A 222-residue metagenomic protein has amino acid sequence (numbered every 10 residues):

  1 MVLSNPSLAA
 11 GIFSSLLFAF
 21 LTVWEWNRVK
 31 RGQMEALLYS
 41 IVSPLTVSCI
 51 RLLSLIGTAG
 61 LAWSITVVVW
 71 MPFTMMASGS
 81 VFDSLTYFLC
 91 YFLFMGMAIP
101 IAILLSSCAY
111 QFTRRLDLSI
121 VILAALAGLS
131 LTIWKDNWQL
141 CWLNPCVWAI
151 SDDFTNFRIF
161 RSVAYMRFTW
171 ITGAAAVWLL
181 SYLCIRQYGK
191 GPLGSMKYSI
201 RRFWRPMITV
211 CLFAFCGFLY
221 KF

Functional and structural regions predicted by a protein language model:
N5-K30: Long, hydrophobic alpha-helical segments
L21-E25, A174-Y188, C216-K221: Alpha-helical transmembrane segments
L21-T58: Helix-loop-helix units of permease transmembrane domains in multi-pass membrane transporters, especially ABC
N27-K30, M34, V69, F73-V81 (+3 more regions): Membrane-interfacial segments
L38-T46, Q187-F203: Membrane-interfacial, low-structure loops and terminal tails that flank and connect transmembrane helices in multi-pass
C49-S78: Hydrophobic alpha-helical transmembrane segments that constitute the membrane-spanning cores of multi-pass membrane
S80-R186: Hydrophobic alpha-helical segments
S195-K221: Internal/C-terminal transmembrane anchor helices
